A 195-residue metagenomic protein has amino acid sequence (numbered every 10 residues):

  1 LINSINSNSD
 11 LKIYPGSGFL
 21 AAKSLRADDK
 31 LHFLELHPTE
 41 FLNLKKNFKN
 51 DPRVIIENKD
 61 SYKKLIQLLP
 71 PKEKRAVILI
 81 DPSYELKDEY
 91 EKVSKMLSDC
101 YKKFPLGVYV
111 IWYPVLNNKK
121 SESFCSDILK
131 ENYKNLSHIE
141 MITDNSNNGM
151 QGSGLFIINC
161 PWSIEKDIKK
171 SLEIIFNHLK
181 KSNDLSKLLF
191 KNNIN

Functional and structural regions predicted by a protein language model:
L1-N195: Class I S-adenosyl-L-methionine-dependent methyltransferase catalytic core
